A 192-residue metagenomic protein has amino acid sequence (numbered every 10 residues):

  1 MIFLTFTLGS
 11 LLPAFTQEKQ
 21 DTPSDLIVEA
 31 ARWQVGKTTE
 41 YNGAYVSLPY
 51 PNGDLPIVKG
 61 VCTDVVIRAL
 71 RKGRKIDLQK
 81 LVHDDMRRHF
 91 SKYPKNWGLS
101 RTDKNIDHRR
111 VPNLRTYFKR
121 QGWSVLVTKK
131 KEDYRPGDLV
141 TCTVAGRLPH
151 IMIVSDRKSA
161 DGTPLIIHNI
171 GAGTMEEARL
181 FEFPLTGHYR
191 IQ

Functional and structural regions predicted by a protein language model:
M1-S10: Bacterial N-terminal signal peptides
A14-G60: Active-site-adjacent structural segments surrounding the nucleophilic cysteine of cysteine proteases and isopeptidases
E18-Q20, L48-I57, S100-K104, V125-K129 (+1 more regions): Second-shell loop/turn segments in exported
Q20-S24, T38, L55-T63, K75 (+3 more regions): Solvent-exposed, acidic/flexible segments
P23-E29, R87-I167: ...with weaker cross-activation on analogous glycine-rich loops/strands in unrelated enzymes
R32, G36, I67-K75, H83 (+2 more regions): Sec-exported extracytoplasmic/periplasmic mature domains
N42-V65, L78-L99: Acidic helix-start/capping segments at beta-turn-to-alpha-helix junctions
D161-Q192: Low-complexity, Gly/Ser/Thr/Pro-rich intrinsically disordered linker/tail segments
